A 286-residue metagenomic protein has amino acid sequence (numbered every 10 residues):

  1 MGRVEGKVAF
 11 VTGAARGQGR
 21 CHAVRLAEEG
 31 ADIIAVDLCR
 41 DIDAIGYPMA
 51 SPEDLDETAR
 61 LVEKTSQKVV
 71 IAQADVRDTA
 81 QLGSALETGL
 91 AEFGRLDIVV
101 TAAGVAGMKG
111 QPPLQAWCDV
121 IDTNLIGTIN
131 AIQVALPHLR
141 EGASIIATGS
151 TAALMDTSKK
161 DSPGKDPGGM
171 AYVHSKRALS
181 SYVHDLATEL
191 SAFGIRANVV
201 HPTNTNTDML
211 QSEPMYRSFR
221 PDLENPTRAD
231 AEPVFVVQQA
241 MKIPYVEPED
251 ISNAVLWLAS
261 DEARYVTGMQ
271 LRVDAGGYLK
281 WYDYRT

Functional and structural regions predicted by a protein language model:
G2-R40: Canonical Rossmann dinucleotide-binding motif of NAD(H)/NADP(H)-dependent dehydrogenases/reductases, specifically
P48-D56, G104-D119, T157-G164, Q211 (+4 more regions): Conserved mid-core segment of classical short-chain dehydrogenase/reductases
D97, V105, L114-I132, I146 (+2 more regions): Catalytic Tyr-X3-Lys loop
V105-K109, I146-A192, T203-N206: Catalytic loop of short-chain dehydrogenase/reductase
T123-A143, A152-A153, A187-T188, A192 (+1 more regions): Amphipathic alpha-helical dimer-interface segment in Rossmann-like NAD(P)H-dependent oxidoreductases
S191, R196, V266-G268: Short, small/polar-rich loop/turn modules that mediate ligand/substrate recognition or access, typified
E224-A229, Q239-I251: A conserved structural motif in NAD(P)-dependent oxidoreductases
K242, N253-L256, T267-T286: Short C-terminal tail/terminal secondary-structure segment of NAD(P)H-dependent dehydrogenase/reductase domains
